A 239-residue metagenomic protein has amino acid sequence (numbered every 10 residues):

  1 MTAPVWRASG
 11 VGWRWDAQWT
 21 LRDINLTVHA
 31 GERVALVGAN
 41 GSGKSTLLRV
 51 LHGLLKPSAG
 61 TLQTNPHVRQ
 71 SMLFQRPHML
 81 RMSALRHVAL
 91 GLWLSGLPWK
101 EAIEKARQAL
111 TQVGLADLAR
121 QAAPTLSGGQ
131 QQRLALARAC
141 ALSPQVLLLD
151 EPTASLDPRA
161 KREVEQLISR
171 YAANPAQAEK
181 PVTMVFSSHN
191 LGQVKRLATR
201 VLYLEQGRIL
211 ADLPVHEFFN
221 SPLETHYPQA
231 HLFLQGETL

Functional and structural regions predicted by a protein language model:
V37-A39: The feature captures the beta-strand-to-loop junction immediately N-terminal to the Walker
H52: Helix-to-loop junction immediately C-terminal to a conserved catalytic motif
K100-L118: Conserved ABC ATPase "signature" region
A122-L126, Q130: Conserved ABC ATPase signature
L147-D150: Catalytic Walker B motif of ABC-type/P-loop ATPase nucleotide-binding domains
S188-H189: H-loop/switch region of ABC-family ATPase nucleotide-binding domains
R208-L232: Conserved beta-strand-loop-alpha-helix hinge in the C-terminal portion of ABC ATPase nucleotide-binding domains
